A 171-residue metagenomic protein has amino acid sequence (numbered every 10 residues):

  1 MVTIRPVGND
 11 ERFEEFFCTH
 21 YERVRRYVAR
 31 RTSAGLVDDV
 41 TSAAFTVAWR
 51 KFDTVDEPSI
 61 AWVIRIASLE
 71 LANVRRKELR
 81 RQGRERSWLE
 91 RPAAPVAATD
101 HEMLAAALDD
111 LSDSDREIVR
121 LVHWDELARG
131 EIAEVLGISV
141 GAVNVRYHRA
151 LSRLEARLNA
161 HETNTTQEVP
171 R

Functional and structural regions predicted by a protein language model:
V2-R26, G35, T54: A short, charge-rich alpha-helical start-of-domain segment used by transcription regulators
R5-V7, S42-I60, K77-L79: Sigma70-family region 2
G8-E11, E15, E78-D109: Acidic, proline/glycine-rich intrinsically disordered inter-domain spacer in sigma factors
V24, V28, V37-A48, V63-I66 (+3 more regions): Short, small-hydrophobic-rich alpha-helical interface motif
R50, T54, I64-S87, A97 (+1 more regions): Arg/Lys-rich amphipathic alpha helix in sigma70-family domain 2
S68, A72, L136-E162: DNA-recognition helix of helix-turn-helix
I118-V119: A short pre-motif secondary-structure segment
V122-W124: Short amphipathic helical patch at the helix-1/turn junction of helix-turn-helix
